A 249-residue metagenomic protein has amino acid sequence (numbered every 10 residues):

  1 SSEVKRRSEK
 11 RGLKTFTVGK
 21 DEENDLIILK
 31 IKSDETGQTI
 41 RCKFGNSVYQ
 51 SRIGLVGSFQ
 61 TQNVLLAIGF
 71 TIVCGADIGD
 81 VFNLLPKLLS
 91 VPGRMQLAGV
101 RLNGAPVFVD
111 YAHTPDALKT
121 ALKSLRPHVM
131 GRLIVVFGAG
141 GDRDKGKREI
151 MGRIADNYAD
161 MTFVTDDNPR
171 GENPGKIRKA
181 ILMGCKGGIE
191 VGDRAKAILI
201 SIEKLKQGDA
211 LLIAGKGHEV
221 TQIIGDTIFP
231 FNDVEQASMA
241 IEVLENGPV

Functional and structural regions predicted by a protein language model:
S1-E3, T114, A139-D142, N168-P169 (+1 more regions): Short glycine-rich anion-binding loops that position phosphate/pyrophosphate groups of nucleotides and phosphorylated
S1-V107, L182-G184: Acidic, Mg2+-coordinating active-site environments of NTP-dependent enzymes
K5-S8, I27, K145-K147, N173-G175 (+2 more regions): Short glycine-/acidic-enriched loop or helix-start segments at secondary-structure transitions that form or flank
I28, N63, A67, V135 (+2 more regions): Residue-level signal for inorganic ion chemistry
V91, D116-L118, K123-K186, R194 (+2 more regions): Active-site beta-alpha connecting loops in nucleotide-dependent enzymes
P106, I134, I189, A210-L212: Hydrophobic "anchor" residues on beta-strands that sit immediately upstream of conserved functional sites
V107-H113: Switch II (G3) loop of P-loop NTPases
D233-V249: Short, flexible loop segments at boundaries between secondary-structure elements
